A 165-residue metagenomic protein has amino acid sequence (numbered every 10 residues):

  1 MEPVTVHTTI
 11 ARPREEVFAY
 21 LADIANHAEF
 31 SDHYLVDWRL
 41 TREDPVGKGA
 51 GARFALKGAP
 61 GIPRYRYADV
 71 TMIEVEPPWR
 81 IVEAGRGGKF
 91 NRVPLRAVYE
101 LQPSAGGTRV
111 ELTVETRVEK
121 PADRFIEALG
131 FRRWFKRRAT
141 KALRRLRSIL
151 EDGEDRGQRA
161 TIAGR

Functional and structural regions predicted by a protein language model:
M1-P45, G164-R165: Hydrophobic ligand-binding cavity/cleft-lining segments
H7-A11, A55, T71, E100: Generic structural detector for well-ordered beta-strands
P13-A19, W134, R138, A142: Short amphipathic alpha-helical segments
R39-N91, S104, R109, K141-R165: Glycine-rich portal/gate segments that line the openings of hydrophobic small-molecule binding cavities
A84-T140, G157-R159: Beta-strand/loop substructures that line and gate deep hydrophobic ligand-binding cavities in soluble
